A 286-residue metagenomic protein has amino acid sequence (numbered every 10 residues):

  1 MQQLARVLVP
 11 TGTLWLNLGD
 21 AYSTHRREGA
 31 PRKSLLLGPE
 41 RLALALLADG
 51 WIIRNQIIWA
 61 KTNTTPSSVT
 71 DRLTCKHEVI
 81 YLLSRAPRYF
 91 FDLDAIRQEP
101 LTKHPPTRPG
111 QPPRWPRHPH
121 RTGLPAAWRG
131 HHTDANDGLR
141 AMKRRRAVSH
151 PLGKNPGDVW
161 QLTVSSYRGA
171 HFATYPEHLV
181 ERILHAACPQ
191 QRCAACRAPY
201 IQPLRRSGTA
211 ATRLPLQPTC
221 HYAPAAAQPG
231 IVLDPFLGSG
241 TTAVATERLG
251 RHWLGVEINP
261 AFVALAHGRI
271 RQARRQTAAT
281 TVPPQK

Functional and structural regions predicted by a protein language model:
M1-R275: Core catalytic lobe of class I
P215-Q217, A279-K286: Acidic, low-complexity intrinsically disordered tails
